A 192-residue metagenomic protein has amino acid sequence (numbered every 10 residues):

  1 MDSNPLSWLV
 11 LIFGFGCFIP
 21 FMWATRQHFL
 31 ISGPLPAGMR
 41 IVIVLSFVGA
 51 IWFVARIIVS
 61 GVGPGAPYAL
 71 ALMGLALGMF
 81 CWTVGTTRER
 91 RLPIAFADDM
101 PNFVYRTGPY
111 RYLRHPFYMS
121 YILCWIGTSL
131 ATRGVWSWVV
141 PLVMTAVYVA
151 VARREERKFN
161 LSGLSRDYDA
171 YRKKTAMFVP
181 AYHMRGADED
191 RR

Functional and structural regions predicted by a protein language model:
M1-F103, C124-R192: Membrane-anchoring alpha-helices and their flanking helix-loop junctions
A97-S120: Active-site-proximal inter-transmembrane loops
